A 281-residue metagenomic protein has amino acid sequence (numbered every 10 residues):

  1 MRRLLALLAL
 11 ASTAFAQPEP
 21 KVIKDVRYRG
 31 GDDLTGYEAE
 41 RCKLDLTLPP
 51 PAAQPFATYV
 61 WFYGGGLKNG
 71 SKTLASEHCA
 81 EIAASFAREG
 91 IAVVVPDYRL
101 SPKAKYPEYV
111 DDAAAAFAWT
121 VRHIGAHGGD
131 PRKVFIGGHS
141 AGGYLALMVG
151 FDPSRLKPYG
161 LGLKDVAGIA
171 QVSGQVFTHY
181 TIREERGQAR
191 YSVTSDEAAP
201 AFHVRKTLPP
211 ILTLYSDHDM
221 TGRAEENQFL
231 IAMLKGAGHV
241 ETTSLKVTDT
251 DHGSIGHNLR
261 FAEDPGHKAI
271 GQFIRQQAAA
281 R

Functional and structural regions predicted by a protein language model:
Q17-Q54: N-terminal cap/lid segment of alpha/beta-hydrolase-fold proteins
E19-K21, D25-G31, V166-H203, P209: Mobile cap/lid helix-loop segments that gate and shape the active-site cleft of serine hydrolases
P55-G66: Short beta-strand element of the alpha/beta-hydrolase
F62, V172, V247-T250: Alpha/beta-hydrolase
G66-N69, T73-L74, V93, W119: Serine-hydrolase catalytic-loop signature spanning alpha/beta hydrolases and amidase-signature enzymes
T73-V94: Short amphipathic alpha-helix adjacent to the substrate-entry channel of hydrolases
A115-E185, S195-D196: Primarily recognizes the serine-hydrolase "nucleophile elbow" in alpha/beta-hydrolase and SGNH/GDSL folds
L214, T221-A224, Q228, K235-R281: C-terminal catalytic histidine-bearing segment of alpha/beta-hydrolase fold enzymes
